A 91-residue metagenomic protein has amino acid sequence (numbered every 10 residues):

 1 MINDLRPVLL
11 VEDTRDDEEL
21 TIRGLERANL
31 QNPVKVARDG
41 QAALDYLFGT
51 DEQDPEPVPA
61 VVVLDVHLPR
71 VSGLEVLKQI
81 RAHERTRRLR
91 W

Functional and structural regions predicted by a protein language model:
D4-L5, L30-Q31, P57-V61, R85-W91: His-Asp phosphorelay/catalytic-motif detector in bacterial-type signaling
R6-D16, T21-E26: Conserved acidic segment of CheY-like receiver
D17, R38-G40, L68: N-terminal/domain-start alpha-helical segments
I22-R23, K35-V61: Acidic, metal-coordinating helix/loop segments flanking the phosphotransfer/catalytic sites of two-component signaling
E26, D45, E52, L74-R87: Short amphipathic alpha-helix used as the core "switch/output" element in two-component signaling
V36, L68-V71, R88: Residue-level signal for the "D+5" position in two-component response regulator receiver
L64-D65: Active-site residues of response regulator receiver
